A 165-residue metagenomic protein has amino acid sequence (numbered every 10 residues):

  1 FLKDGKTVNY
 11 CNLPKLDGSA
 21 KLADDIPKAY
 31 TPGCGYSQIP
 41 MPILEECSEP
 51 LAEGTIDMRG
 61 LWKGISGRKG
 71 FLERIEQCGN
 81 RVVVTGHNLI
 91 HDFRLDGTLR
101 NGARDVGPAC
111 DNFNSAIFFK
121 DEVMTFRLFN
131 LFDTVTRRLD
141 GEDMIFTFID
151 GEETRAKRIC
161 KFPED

Functional and structural regions predicted by a protein language model:
F1-R81, R100-N101, K161-D165: Amphipathic/hydrophobic helical signal segments and adjacent flexible N-terminal regions that mediate secretion
M58, K69-F71, N112-F113, D133-V135: Residue-level marker for the onset of beta-strands and adjacent loop->beta junctions in well-ordered domains
S66, G86-N88, L128-N130, D150: A mature extracytoplasmic/lumenal domain signature
R68-N112: N-terminal glycine/threonine-rich, aromatic-flanked beta-hairpin/loop signature
L89-D92, F132-T134, G151-T154: Short, surface-exposed beta-strand-loop junctions and turns on beta-sheet-rich folds
F113-G141: Acidic, glycine-rich flexible loop segments
M144-G151: Short, exposed beta-strand-loop hairpins at the edges of beta-sheets in extracellular/periplasmic proteins
T154-C160: Edge beta-strands of extracellular beta-sandwich domains
